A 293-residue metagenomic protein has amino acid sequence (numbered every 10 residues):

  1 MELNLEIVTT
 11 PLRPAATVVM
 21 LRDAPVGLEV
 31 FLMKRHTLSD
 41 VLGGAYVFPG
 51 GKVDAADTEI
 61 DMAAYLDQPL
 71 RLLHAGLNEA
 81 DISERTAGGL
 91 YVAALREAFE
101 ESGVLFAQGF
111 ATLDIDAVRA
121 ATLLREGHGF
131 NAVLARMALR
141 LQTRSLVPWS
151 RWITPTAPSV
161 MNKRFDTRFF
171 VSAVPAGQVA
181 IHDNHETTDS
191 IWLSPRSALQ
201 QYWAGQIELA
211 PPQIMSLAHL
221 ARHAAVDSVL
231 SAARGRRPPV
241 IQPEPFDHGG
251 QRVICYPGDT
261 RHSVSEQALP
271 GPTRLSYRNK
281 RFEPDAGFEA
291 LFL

Functional and structural regions predicted by a protein language model:
M1-L293: N-terminal leader/linker segments that precede catalytic domains of diphosphate-processing enzymes
